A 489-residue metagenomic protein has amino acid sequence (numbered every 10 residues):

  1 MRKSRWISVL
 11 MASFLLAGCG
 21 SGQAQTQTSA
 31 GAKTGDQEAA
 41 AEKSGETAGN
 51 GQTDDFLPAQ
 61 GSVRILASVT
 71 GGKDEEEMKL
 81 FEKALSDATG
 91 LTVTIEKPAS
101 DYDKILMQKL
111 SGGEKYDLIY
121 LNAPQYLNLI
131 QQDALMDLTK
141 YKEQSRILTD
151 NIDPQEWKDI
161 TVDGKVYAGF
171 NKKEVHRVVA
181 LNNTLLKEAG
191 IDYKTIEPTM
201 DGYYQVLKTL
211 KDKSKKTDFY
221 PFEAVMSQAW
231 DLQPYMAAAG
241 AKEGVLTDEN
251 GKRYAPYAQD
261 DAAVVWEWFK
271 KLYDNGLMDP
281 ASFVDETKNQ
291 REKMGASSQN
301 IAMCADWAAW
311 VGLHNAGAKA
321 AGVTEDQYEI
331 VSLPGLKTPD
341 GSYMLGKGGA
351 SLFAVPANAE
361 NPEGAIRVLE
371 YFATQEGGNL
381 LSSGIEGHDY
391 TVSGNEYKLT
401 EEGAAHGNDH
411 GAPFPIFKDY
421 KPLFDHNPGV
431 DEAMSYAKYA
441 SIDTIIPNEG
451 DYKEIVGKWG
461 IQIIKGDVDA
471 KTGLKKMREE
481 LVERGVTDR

Functional and structural regions predicted by a protein language model:
M1-I7: Bacterial N-terminal signal peptides that target proteins for export
S8, C19-Y167, N171-Y193, Y254-A255 (+2 more regions): Conserved N-terminal structural module of periplasmic/extracytoplasmic solute-binding proteins
G49, D55, G312-A321, L345 (+1 more regions): C-terminal lobe and pocket-closing loops of periplasmic/extracytoplasmic Venus-flytrap solute-binding proteins
N50-A59, D137-I152, D192, I196 (+4 more regions): Short, solvent-exposed loop/beta-turn-alpha elements that line the ligand-binding surface or hinge of extracytoplasmic
S62, D87-P98, G190-T195, K271-D285 (+1 more regions): A local structural motif
S68, Y126-N128, S227-K242, D248 (+1 more regions): Extracytoplasmic/periplasmic substrate-binding proteins
D163-W230, G244-N289, K293-G295, V355-G364 (+1 more regions): Helix-loop-helix "hinge/cap" segment bordering the ligand-binding cleft or interdomain interface
